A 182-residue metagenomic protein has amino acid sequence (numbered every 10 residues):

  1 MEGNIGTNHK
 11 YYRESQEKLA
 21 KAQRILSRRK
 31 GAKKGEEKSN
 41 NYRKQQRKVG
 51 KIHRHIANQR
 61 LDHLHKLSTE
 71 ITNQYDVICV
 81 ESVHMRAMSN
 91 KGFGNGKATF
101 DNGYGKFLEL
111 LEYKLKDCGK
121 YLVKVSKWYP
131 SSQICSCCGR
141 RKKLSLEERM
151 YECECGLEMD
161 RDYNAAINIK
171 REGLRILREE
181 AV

Functional and structural regions predicted by a protein language model:
M1-V182: Positively charged, helix-rich recognition surfaces that bind polyanionic ligands
